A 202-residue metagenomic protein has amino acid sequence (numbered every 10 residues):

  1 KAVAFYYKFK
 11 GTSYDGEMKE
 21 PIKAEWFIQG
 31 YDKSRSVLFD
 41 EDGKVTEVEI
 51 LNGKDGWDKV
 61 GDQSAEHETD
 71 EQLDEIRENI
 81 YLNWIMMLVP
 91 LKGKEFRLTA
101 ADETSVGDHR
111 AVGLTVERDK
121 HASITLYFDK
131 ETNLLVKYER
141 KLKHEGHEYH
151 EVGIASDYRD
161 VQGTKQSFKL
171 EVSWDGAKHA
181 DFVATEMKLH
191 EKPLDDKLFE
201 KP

Functional and structural regions predicted by a protein language model:
K1-S64, E95-D102: N-terminal mature ectodomain segment of secretory-pathway/periplasmic proteins
Y6-T12, V37, W57, E103 (+4 more regions): Residue-level detector of beta-strand face positions
E17-K19, S64, M87-V89, E117-A122: Short acidic/polar alpha-helix capping motifs at helix-coil junctions
P21-E25, V48-G53, E66-E75, F128 (+2 more regions): Short amphipathic beta-strand/extended segments with alternating polar/hydrophobic composition
E41, K54, V60-G61, V106 (+3 more regions): Short, ordered coil/turn segments that flank beta-strands lining enzyme active or ligand-binding pockets
W57-I85: Acidic/charged, solvent-exposed loop-and-adjacent secondary-structure segments enriched in E/D, K/R, S/T, and G/P
R77-G113, L134-E139: Short, conserved active-site entrance elements at the starts or edges of catalytic domains
H109-E200: Gly/Pro-enriched, hydrophobic low-complexity segments that function as extracytoplasmic propeptides/linkers
